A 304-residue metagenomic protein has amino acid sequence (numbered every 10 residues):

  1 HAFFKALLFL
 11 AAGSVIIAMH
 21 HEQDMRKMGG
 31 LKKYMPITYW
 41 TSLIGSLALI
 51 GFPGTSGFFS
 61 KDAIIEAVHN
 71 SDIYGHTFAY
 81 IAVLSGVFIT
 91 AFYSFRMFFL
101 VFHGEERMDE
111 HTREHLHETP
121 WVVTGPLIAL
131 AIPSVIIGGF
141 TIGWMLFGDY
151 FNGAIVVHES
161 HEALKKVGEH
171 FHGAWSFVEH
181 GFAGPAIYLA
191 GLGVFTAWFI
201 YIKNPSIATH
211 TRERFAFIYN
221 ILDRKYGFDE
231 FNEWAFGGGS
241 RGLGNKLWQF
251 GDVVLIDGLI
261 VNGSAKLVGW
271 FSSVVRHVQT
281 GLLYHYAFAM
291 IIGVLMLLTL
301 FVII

Functional and structural regions predicted by a protein language model:
H1, M28, G57, F98 (+4 more regions): Divalent metal-coordination and catalytic microenvironments
A2-M25: Alpha-helical multi-pass transmembrane bundles of energy-transducing inner-membrane proteins
F3, L7, F59, F231: Active-site His/Glu-centered metal-binding helix of metallohydrolases
K5, F9, T77-L116, L189-R212: Predominantly late transmembrane helices and immediately cytosolic-facing juxtamembrane segments
M19-S56, T77-G86, H111-I136, F217-L222: Interfacial and helix-entry/exit segments of alpha-helical transmembrane bundles in multi-pass inner-membrane proteins
A48-F59, A131-D149, F236, G242-L243: Alpha-helical transmembrane segments and their membrane-interface junctions in multi-pass membrane proteins
D62-Y80: Interfacial segments of multi-pass membrane proteins
G143-Y188, F199-I304: Aromatic-capped, Gly/Pro-kinked transmembrane alpha-helices
